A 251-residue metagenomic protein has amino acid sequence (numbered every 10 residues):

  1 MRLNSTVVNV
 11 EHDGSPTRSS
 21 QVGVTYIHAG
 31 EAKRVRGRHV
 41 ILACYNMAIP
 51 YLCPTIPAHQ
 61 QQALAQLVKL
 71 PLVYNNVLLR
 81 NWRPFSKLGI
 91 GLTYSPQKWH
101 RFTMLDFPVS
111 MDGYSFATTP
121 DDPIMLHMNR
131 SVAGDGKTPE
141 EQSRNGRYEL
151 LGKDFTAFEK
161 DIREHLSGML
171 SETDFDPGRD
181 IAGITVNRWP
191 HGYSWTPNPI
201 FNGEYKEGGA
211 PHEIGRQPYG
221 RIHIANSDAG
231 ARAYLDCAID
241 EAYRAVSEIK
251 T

Functional and structural regions predicted by a protein language model:
L3-V22: A conserved short coil-to-beta-strand element within the FAD-binding core of flavoproteins
T6, S15, Y45-N46, W189: Flexible loop residues that form catalytic and substrate-binding hotspots at small-molecule/glycan-binding clefts
D13-T17, G30-A32, H59, T251: Secondary-structure transition/capping motifs at alpha-helix termini and the adjoining loop/turn into the next element
R18, R34-V35, V68-K69, T118-D121 (+1 more regions): Extracellular/periplasmic catalytic domains that process cell-envelope and extracellular macromolecules
V22-Q97: Glycine-rich loop(s) and the adjacent beta-strand/alpha-helix scaffold that form part
T25-I27, L78, P84-T251: Conserved flavin/dinucleotide-binding core of flavoenzymes
